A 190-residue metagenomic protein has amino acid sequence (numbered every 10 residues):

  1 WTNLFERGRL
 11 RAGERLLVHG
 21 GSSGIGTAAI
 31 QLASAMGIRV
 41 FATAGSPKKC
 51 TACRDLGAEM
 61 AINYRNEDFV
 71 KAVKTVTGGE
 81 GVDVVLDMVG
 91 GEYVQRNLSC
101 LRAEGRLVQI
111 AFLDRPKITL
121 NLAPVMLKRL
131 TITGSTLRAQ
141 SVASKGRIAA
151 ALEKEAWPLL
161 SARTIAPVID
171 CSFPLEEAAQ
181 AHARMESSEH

Functional and structural regions predicted by a protein language model:
W1-E67: Mid-domain Rossmann-like dinucleotide-binding core that forms the NAD(H)/NADP(H) cofactor-binding site
A12-E14, V82, E104: Phosphate-coordination loops involved in phosphoryl transfer and adenosine-cofactor binding
L17, I62, D83-L86, V108: N-terminal Rossmann-like NAD(P) cofactor-binding module of classical short-chain dehydrogenase/reductase
M36, C53, E92-I165: Glycine-rich phosphate-binding loop and adjacent beta-alpha segment of Rossmann(oid) nucleotide-cofactor-binding
D68-G79: Short amphipathic alpha-helix with an adjacent loop that forms part of the alpha/beta core around
V89: Conserved NAD(P)H cofactor-binding loop of Rossmann-fold oxidoreductase domains
A162-C171, A179-H190: C-terminal capping/lid region of NAD(P)-dependent oxidoreductase domains
